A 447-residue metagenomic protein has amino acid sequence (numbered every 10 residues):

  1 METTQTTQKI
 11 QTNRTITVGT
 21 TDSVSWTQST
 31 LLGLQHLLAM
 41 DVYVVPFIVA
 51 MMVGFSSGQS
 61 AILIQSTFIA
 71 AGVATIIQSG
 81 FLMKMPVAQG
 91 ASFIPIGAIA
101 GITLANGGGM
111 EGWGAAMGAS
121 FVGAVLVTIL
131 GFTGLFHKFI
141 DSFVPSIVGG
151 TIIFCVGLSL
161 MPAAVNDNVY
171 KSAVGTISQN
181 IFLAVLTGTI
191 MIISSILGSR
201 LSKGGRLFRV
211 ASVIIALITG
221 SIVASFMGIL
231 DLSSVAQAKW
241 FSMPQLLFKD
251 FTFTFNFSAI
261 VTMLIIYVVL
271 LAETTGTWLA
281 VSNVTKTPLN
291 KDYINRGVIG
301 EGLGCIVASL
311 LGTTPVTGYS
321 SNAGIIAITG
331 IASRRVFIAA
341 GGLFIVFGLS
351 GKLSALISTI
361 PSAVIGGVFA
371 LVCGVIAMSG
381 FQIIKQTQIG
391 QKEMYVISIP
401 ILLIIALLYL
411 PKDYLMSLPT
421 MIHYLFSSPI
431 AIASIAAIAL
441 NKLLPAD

Functional and structural regions predicted by a protein language model:
M1-T30, L232-F248, G297, A439-D447: Intrinsically disordered, low-complexity non-transmembrane regions of multi-pass membrane transporters
E2-P86, I94-G109: N-terminal signal-anchor module of multipass membrane proteins
K9-T12, V42-P46, A50, G188-L201 (+4 more regions): Juxtamembrane interface elements at the cytosolic ends of transmembrane helices in multi-pass membrane proteins
T17-V18, V24, P46, A50-F81 (+1 more regions): Membrane-embedded helical hairpins/re-entrant loop segments and their flanking transmembrane helices within multi-pass
T27-V42, I177-M191, V210-S212, A216 (+3 more regions): Hydrophobic, membrane-embedded alpha-helices of multi-pass small-molecule transporters
M83-P95, I140-V148, L207-I214, T313-N322 (+2 more regions): Short, non-helical or kinked segments that cap or interrupt transmembrane helices
A100-A105, N322-S333, L343-F347: Interfacial segments of multi-pass membrane proteins
G108-L230, G341, V346-D447: Membrane-embedded alpha-helical modules
